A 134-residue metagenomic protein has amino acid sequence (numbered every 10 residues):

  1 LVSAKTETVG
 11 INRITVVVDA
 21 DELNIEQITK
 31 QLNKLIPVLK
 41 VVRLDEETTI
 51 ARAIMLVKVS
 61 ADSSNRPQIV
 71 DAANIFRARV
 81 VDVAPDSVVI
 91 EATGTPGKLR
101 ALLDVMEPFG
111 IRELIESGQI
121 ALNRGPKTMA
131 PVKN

Functional and structural regions predicted by a protein language model:
L1-R13, V17-N134: Long, contiguous binding/interaction regions
